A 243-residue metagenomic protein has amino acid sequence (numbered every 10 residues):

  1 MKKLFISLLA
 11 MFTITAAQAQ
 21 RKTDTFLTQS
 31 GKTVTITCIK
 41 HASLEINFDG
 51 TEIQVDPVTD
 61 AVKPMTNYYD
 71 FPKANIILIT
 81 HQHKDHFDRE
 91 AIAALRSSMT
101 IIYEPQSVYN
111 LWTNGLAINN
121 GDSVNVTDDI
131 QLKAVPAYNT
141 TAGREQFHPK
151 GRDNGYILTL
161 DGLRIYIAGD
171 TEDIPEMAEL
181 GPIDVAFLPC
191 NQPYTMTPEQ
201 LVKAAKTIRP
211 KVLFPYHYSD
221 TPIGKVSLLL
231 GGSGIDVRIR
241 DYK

Functional and structural regions predicted by a protein language model:
K2-M11, T15-D49, G232-S233, Y242: Zn-dependent metallo-beta-lactamase
K22-G31, I39, S43-Q82, R89-A93 (+2 more regions): Pre-active-site segment of Zn-dependent metallo-hydrolases
T28-I36, N47-I53, S123-K133, T159-I165: Beta-strand-turn-beta hairpins that frame and shape the catalytic cleft of phosphate-ester-processing enzymes
Q54-P57, A74-D85, Y103-Q106, Y166-G169 (+3 more regions): Active-site neighborhood of phospho(di)ester-bond hydrolases with catalytic His/Asp-centered motifs
D60-K63, H83-F87, Y109-L111, D122-N125 (+4 more regions): Active-site environment of divalent metal-dependent phosphoester hydrolases
M65-T127, K133: Active-site HxH/HxHxD metal-binding segment of metal-dependent hydrolases
N114-I130, K150, V202, K206-K243: Binuclear metal-ion centers of metallo-dependent hydrolases, dominated by the metallo-beta-lactamase
N139-T207: Active-site-proximal loop/helix segments of hydrolase catalytic cores
